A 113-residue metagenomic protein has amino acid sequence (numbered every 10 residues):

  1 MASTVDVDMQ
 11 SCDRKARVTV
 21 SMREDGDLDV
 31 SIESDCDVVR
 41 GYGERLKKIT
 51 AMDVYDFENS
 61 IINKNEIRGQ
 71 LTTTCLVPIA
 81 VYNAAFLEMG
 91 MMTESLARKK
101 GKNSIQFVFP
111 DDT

Functional and structural regions predicted by a protein language model:
M1-L28: Short, charged/polar N-terminal "headpieces" of proteins
T4-D6, R14-A16, I61, L71 (+1 more regions): Residue-level detector of functional hotspots within protein domains
T4-M9, P78-A84: Short linear motifs at secondary-structure transitions and domain/linker junctions
D8, S31, Q106-V108: Residues in well-ordered beta-strands of folded domains
K15, K47-K48, K64, K99-K102: Context-gated lysine
R23-N83, M92-T93: Active-site- and interface-proximal helix/loop "cap" or "latch" segments in soluble metabolic and energy-transducing
N83-T113: C-terminal charged interaction modules
